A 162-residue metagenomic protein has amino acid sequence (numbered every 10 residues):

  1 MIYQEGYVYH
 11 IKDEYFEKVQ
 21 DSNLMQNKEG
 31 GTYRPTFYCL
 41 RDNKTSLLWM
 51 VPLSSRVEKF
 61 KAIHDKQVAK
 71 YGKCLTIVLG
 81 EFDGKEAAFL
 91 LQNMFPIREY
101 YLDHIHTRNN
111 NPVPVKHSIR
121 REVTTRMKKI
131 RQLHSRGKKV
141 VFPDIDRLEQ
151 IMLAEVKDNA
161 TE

Functional and structural regions predicted by a protein language model:
M1-Y33: GIY-YIG nuclease catalytic motif and its immediate N-terminal context
Y3-G6, T45, E86: Sequence-level motif detector for i,i+2 pairs with an aromatic at +2
Y7-Y9, L48, F89-F95: A broad, low-specificity signal marking well-ordered, structured residues that form hydrophobic/aromatic
I11-D13, R41, V51-L53: Short His-Asn-centered micro-motif
E14, S55, E99: Residues that form or immediately flank small-molecule/cofactor binding pockets and catalytic motifs
E29-Y33, K44-E81: Compact nucleic-acid interaction/catalytic patches
P35-L40: Short beta-strand-centered aromatic/proline hotspots
H64-E162: C-terminal terminal-subdomain/extension
